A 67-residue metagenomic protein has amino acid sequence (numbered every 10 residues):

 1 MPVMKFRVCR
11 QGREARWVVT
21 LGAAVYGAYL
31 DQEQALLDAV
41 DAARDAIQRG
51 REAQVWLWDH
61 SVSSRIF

Functional and structural regions predicted by a protein language model:
M1-V3, E33-D41: Charged, amphipathic alpha-helical segments
P2-V25: Short aromatic-glycine-(Arg/Gly/Cys) micro-motifs in beta-strand/loop hairpins
V18, Y29, R65-F67: Short acidic, gly/pro-rich beta-turn/loop elements at beta-sheet edges and active-site/ligand-binding grooves
L21-L36: A short, exposed loop/beta-hairpin motif centered on an aromatic-Gly-Thr core
A24, A39-V40, H60: Low-complexity, intrinsically disordered/propeptide-like segments
A43-D45: Short, solvent-exposed helix-to-loop capping segments enriched in aromatics
I47-F67: Short, mixed-charge low-complexity intrinsically disordered segments
